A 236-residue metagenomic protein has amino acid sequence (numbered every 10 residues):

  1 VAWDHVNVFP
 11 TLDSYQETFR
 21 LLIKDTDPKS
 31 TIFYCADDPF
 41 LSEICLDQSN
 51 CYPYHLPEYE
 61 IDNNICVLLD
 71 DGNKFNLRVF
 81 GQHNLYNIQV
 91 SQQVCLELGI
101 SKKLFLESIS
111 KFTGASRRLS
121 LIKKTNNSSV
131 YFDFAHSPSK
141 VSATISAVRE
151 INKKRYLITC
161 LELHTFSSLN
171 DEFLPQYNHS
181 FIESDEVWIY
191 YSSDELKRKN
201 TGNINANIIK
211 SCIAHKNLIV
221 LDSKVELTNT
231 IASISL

Functional and structural regions predicted by a protein language model:
V1-V130, K154, N207-L218, I234: Acidic, Mg2+-coordinating active-site environments of NTP-dependent enzymes
N7-D13, A135, H164-S168, N217-D222: Short, flexible loop segments at the rims of nucleotide/cofactor-binding pockets, characterized by
F19, V141, Y177: Aromatic/hydrophobic pocket-lining residues that form the small-molecule binding cavity in soluble enzyme cores
Y34, F132-F134, L161, Y190: Active-site flanking residues adjacent to catalytic metal/cofactor-binding acidic residues
I44-C45, S120, S142, L169-E172 (+2 more regions): Short, well-ordered secondary-structure micro-motifs
A115, A147-A214: Active-site beta-alpha connecting loops in nucleotide-dependent enzymes
F132-S142, H164-F173: Active-site glycine- and acidic-residue-rich loops that bind and position anionic ligands or nucleotide-like cofactors
L227-S235: Short amphipathic alpha-helix with an adjacent loop that forms part of the alpha/beta core around
